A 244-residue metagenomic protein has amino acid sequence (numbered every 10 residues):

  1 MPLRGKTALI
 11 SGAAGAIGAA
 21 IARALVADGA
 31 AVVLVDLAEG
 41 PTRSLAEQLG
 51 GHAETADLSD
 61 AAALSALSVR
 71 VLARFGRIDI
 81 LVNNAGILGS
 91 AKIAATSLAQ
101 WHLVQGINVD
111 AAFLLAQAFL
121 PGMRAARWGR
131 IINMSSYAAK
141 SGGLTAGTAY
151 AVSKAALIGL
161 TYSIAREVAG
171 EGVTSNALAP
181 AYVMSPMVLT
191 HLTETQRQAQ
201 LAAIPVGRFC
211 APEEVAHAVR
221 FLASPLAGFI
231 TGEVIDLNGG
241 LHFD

Functional and structural regions predicted by a protein language model:
A14-G15: Conserved glycine-rich cofactor-binding loop
I87, A94-L114, W128, I132 (+2 more regions): Catalytic Tyr-X3-Lys loop
K92-I93, Q100-H102, V188, Q200: Substrate-binding pocket helix/loop in short-chain dehydrogenase/reductase
A116, S153, T161: Active-site helix of classical SDR
P121, Y162, R166-E167, G228: Alpha-helical segment proximal to the catalytic Tyr-Lys
S136: Residue(s) in the substrate-gating loop at a strand-loop-helix junction that position the organic substrate next
S141, R220, T231-D244: Short C-terminal tail/terminal secondary-structure segment of NAD(P)H-dependent dehydrogenase/reductase domains
A169, T174, I230-G232: Short, small/polar-rich loop/turn modules that mediate ligand/substrate recognition or access, typified
